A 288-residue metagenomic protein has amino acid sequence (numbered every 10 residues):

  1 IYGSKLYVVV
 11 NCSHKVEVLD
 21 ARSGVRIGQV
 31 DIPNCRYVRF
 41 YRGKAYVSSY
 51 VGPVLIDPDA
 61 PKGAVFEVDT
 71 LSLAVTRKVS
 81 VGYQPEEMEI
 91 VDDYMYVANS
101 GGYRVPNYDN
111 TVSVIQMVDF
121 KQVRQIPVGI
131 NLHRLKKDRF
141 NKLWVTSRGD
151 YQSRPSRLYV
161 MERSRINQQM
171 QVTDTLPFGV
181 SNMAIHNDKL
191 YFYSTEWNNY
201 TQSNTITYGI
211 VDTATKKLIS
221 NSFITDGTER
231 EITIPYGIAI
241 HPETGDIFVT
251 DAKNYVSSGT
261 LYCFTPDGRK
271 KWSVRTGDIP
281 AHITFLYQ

Functional and structural regions predicted by a protein language model:
I1-Q288: Predominantly soluble domains enriched in secretory-pathway, periplasmic, or organellar proteins
